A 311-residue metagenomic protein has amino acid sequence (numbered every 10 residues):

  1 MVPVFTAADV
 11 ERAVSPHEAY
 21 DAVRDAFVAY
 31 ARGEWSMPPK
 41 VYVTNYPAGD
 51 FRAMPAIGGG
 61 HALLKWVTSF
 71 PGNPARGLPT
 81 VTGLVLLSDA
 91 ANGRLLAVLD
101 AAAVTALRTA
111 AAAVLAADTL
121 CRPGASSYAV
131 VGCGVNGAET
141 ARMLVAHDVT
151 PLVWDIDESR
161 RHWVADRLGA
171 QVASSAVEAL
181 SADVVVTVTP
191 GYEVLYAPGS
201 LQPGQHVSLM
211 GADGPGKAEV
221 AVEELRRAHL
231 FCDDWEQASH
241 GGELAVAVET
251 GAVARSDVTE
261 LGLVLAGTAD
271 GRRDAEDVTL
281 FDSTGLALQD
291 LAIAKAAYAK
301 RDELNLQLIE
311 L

Functional and structural regions predicted by a protein language model:
M1-A106, V114, C121-G124, L288-L291 (+2 more regions): N-terminal ligand-binding/catalytic initiation module
V10, G214-L311: Adenosine-phosphate binding glycine-rich loop
L120-S127, Q202-P203: Short helix-loop-beta connector
S127-A129, T279: Conserved beta-strand elements of the Class I
G132-G134: Glycine-rich Rossmann-fold phosphate-binding loop(s) that bind the pyrophosphate of adenine dinucleotide cofactors
G137-A138: N-terminal Rossmann-fold NAD(P) dinucleotide-binding loop
A146-R167: NAD(P)-binding Rossmann-fold cofactor-contacting core
A170-A252: Rossmann-like adenosine-cofactor binding region
